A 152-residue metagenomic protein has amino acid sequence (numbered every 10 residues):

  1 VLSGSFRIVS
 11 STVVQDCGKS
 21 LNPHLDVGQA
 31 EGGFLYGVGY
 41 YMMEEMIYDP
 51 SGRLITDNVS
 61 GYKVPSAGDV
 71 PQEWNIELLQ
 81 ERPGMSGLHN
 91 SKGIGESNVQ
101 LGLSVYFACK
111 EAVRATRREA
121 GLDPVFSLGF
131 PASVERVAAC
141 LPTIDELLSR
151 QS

Functional and structural regions predicted by a protein language model:
V1-S152: C-terminal catalytic domains of large/alpha subunits in multi-subunit enzymes
